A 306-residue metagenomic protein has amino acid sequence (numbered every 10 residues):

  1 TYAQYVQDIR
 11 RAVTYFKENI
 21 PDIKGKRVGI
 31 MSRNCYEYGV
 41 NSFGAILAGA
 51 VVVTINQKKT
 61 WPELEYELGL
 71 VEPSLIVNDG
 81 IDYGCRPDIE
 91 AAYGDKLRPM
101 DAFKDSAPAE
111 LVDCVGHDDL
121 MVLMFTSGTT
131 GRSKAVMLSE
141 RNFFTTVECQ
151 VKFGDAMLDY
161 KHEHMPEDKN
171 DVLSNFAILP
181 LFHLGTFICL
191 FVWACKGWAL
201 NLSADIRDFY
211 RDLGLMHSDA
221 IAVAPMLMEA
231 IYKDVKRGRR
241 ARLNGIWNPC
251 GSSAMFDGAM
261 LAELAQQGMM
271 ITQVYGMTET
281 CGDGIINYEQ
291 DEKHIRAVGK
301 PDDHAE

Functional and structural regions predicted by a protein language model:
T1-A3, M121-C149: Conserved AMP-binding A3 loop
R11, S32-R33, A50-L68, G80-Y83 (+2 more regions): ATP-dependent adenylate-forming carboxylate-activation enzymes
V13-K59, A177-I178: Conserved AMP-binding/adenylate-forming
F43, L47-S106, E110-C114: Structural core segment of the AMP-binding/adenylate-forming
A107-F125, G131-R132, L158-S174: Conserved pre-ATP/AMP-binding loop-to-beta segment of ANL
F144-S174, L181-G245: Conserved AMP-binding/adenylation subdomain of ANL enzymes
D219-V223, Y232-H294: Gly/Ser/Thr-rich phosphate-binding loop
